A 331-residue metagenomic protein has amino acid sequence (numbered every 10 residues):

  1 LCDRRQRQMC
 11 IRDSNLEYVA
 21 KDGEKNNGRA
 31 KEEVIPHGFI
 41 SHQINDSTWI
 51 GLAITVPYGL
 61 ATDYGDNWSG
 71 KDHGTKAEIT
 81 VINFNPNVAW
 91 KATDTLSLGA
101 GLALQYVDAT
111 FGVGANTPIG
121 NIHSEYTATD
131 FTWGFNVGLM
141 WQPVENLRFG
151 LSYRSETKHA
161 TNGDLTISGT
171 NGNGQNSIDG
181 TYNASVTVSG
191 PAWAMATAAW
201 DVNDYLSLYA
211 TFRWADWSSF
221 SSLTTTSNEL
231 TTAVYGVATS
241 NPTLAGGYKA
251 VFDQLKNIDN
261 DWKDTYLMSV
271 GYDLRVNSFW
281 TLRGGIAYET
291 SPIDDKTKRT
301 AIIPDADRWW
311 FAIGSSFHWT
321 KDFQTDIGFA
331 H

Functional and structural regions predicted by a protein language model:
L1-I11: Single conserved hydrophobic/aromatic residue that forms the stacking wall/gate of nucleotide- or nucleobase-binding
R12-K25, E32-H331: Outer-membrane beta-barrel porins/channels
